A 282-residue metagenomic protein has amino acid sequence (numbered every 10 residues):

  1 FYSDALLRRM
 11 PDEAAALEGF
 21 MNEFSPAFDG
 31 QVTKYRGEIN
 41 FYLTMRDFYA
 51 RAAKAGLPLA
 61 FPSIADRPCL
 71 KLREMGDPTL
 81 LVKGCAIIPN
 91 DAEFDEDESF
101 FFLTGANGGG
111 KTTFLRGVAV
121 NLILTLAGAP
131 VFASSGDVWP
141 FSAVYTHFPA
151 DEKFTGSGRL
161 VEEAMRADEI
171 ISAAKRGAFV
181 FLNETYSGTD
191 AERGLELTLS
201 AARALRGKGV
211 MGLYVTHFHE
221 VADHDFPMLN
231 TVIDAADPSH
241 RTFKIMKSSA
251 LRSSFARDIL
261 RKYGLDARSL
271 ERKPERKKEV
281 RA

Functional and structural regions predicted by a protein language model:
F1-F100, A133, D137: Alpha-helical coupling/stalk and coiled-coil linker elements that connect catalytic or binding modules and transmit
K71-A282: ATPase nucleotide-binding head domains, primarily ABC-like/P-loop NTPase cores
